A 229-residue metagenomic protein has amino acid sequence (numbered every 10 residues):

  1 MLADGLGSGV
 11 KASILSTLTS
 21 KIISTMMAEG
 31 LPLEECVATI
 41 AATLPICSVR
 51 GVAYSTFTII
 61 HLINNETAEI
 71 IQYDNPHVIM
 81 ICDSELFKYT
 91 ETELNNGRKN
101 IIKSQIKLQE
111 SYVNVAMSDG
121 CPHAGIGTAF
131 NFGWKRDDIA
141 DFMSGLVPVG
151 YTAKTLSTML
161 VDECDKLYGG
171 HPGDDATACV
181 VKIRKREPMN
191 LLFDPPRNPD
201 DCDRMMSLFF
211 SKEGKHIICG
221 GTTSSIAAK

Functional and structural regions predicted by a protein language model:
M1-A41, V115, G127-R136: Primarily the active-site beta-strand->alpha-helix module of PP2C/PPM metal-dependent phosphatases, and frequently
M1-K21, P76-I81, F87-E91, N95-Q109: N-terminal entry segment of metal-dependent catalytic domains or homologous docking segments
M1-S8, Q72, K107-F130, V181 (+1 more regions): Conserved beta-strand-loop-short alpha-helix elements that form and flank the Mn2+/Mg2+-coordinating active site
L15-S84, I101, A153-V181: Catalytic core of PPM/PP2C metal-dependent serine/threonine phosphatase domains
T58-I63, S104-Q109, S207-F210: A short acidic-Thr-Gly-centered motif at the start of a beta-strand
E66-T67, S211-H216: Short active-site oxyanion
H123-S207, S211-E213, K229: C-terminal catalytic subdomain
T223-K229: Short active-site loop/helix that positions an aromatic residue
